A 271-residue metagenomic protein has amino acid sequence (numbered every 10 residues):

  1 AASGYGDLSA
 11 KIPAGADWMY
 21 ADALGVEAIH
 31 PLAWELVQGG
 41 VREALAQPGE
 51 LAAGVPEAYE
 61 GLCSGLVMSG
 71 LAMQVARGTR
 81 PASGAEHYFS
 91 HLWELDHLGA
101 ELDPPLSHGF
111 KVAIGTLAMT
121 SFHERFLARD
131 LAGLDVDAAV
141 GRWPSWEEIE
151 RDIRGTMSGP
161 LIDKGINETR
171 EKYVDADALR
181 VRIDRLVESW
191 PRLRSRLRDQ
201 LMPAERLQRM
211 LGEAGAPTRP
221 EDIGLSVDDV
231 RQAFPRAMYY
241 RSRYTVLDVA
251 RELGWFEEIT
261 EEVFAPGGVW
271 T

Functional and structural regions predicted by a protein language model:
A1, I29-L36, G54, R77 (+8 more regions): Catalytic cores of large soluble enzymes that bind and process phosphate-bearing ligands
A1-E43, Q47: A glycine/threonine-rich phosphate-anchoring loop and its flanking beta-alpha core in nucleotide/phosphate-binding
Y5, L36, G40-A44, A58 (+10 more regions): General structural feature for long, well-ordered alpha-helical segments within catalytic domains of soluble enzymes
Y20-L24, V41-A46, L66-A72, S90-G99 (+4 more regions): Short acidic (Asp/Glu) and glycine-rich catalytic loops that position anionic groups and cofactors
A21-A23, E57-E60, P81-S83, D222-S226 (+1 more regions): Short coil/turn segments at secondary-structure boundaries
Q38-A52, P56-A128: A conserved active-site cap/scaffold subdomain adjacent to cofactor or substrate pockets
R129-T271: C-terminal charged capping/lid subdomain of soluble metabolic enzymes
